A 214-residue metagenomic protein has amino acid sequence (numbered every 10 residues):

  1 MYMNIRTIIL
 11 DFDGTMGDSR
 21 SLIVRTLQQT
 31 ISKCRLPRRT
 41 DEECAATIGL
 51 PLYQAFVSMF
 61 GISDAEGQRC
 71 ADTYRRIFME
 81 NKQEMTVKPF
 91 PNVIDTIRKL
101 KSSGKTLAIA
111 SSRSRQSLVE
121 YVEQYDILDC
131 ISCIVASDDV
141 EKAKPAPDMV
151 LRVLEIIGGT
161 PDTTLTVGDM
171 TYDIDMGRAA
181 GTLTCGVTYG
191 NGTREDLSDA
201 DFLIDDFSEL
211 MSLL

Functional and structural regions predicted by a protein language model:
M1-A46: Active-site neighborhood of HAD-like aspartate-dependent phosphohydrolases
M1-R6, K101, S114-R115, V119-L214: Asp-based, Mg2+/Mn2+-dependent phosphohydrolase catalytic module
N4, E80-I109, R115-V119, P147: Short, acidic loop-to-helix structural element flanking the phosphoryl-transfer center in phosphate-processing enzymes
R20, D41-A45, G67-A71, F90 (+5 more regions): Short, structured helix-loop boundary elements
T26, T40, P51-A55, C70 (+6 more regions): Hydrophobic alpha-helical segments typical of transmembrane helices and their membrane-interface/capping positions
P37, T106, L183: Residue-level detector of anion-binding/catalytic polar loops
I48-N81, P91-I94, R98-K99: A metal-dependent, Asp-based hydrolase signature
